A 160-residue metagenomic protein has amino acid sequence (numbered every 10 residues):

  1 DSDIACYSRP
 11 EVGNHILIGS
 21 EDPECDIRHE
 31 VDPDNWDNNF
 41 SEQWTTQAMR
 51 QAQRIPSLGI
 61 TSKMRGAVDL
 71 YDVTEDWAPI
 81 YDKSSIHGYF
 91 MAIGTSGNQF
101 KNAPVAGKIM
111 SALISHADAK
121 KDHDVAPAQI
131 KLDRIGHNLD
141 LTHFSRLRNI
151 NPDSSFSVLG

Functional and structural regions predicted by a protein language model:
D1-H87: Active-site lid/adjacent beta-loop-alpha segment flanking the redox-cofactor pocket in flavoenzymes
S85-G160: C-terminal lid/capping helical subdomain adjacent to the catalytic/cofactor pocket in oxidative enzymes
